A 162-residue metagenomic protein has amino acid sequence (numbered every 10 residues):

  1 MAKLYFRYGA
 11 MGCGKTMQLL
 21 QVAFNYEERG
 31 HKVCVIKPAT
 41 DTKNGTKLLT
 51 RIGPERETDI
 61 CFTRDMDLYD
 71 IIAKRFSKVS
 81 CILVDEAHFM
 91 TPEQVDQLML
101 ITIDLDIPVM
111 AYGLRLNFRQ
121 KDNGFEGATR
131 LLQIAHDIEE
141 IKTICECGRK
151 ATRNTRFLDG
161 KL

Functional and structural regions predicted by a protein language model:
M1-A73, N117-R130, E140-T143: Conserved P-loop
A2, D41, M66-A73, H88-L162: Replace "adjacent to P-loop NTPase cores in ATP/GTP-dependent enzymes" with "adjacent to NTP-binding cores
F6, C81-D85, M110: Structural motif
L19, D85, A135: Residue-level signature of catalytic and energy-coupling elements of molecular machines, predominantly ATP/GTP-dependent
F76-M90: Conserved P-loop NTPase "ATPase switch" module shared by AAA+ and STAND
